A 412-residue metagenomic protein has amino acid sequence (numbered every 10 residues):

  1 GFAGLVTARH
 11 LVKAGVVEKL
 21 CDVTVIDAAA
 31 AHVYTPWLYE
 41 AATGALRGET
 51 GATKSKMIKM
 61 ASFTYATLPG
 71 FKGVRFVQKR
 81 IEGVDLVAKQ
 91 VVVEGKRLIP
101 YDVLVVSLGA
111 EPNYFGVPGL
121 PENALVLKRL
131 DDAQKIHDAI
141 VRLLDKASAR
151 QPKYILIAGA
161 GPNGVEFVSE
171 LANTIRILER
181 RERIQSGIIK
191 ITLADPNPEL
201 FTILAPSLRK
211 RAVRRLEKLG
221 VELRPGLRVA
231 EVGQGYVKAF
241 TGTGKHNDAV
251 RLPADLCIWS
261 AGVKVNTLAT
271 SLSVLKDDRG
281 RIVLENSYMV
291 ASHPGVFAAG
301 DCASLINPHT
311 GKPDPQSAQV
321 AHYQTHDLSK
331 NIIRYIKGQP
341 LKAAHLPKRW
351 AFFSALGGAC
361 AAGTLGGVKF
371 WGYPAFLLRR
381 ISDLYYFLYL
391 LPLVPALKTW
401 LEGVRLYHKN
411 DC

Functional and structural regions predicted by a protein language model:
G1-R75, V165-I203, I258: Beta1-alpha1 glycine-rich phosphate/pyrophosphate-binding loop at the start of Rossmann-like nucleotide-binding domains
A8, N173-R176, Q319-P347: Internal hydrophobic alpha-helix adjacent to the cofactor/substrate pocket in enzyme cavities
L20-D22, K72-G83, N173-N286, S292 (+1 more regions): A Rossmann-like FAD-binding core segment of flavoenzymes
V74-Y154, T243-N247, I258: FAD-binding core/adjacent interface of flavoenzyme oxidoreductases
E122-S148, R251-Y323: FAD-site-proximal beta/loop scaffold in flavoenzymes
I136-G187: Rossmann-like NAD(P)H-binding beta-loop-alpha module
K146-S148, T192, H309-D314, N331-F370: Active-site-proximal substrate-binding core of FAD-dependent oxidoreductases
G358-C412: C-terminal auxiliary extensions adjacent to catalytic cores
